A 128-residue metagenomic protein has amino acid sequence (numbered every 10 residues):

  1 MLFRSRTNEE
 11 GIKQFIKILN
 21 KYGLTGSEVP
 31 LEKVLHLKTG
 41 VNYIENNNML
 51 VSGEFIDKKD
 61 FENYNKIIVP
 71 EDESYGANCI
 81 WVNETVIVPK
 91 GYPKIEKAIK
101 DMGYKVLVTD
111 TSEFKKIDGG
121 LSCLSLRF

Functional and structural regions predicted by a protein language model:
M1-F128: The feature marks the mature, well-folded catalytic cores of soluble enzymes
